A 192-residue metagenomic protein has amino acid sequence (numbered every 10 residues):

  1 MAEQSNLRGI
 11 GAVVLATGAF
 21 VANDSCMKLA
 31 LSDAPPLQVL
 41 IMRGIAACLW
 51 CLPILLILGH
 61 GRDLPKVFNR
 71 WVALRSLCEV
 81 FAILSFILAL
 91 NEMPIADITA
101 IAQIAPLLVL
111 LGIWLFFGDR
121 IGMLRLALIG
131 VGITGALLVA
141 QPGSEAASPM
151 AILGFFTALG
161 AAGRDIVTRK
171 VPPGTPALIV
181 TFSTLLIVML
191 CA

Functional and structural regions predicted by a protein language model:
M1-G18, C48-L74, M123, L186 (+1 more regions): Membrane-interface interhelical linkers
Q4-G9, P36, I41, L64-F68 (+2 more regions): Juxtamembrane helix-entry segments on the extracytoplasmic side of multipass membrane proteins
T17-A22, L52, S76-L84, P106-L111 (+2 more regions): Hydrophobic/small/kink-forming positions within alpha-helical transmembrane segments of polytopic membrane proteins
A19, G61-A96: Specific transmembrane alpha-helical segments of multi-pass solute transporters/efflux pumps, especially DMT/EamA
S25-K28, P36, C51, S144-A192: Transmembrane alpha-helical segments that form core, pore/gating elements of small-molecule transporters/exporters
S32-Q38, S85-A102, P173-L178: Structural motif at transmembrane-helix junctions in multi-pass transporters
L88, P106-A127: C-terminal transmembrane-helix exit sites in multi-pass transporters
L124-Q141: Hydrophobic transmembrane alpha-helices of multi-pass small-molecule transport proteins
